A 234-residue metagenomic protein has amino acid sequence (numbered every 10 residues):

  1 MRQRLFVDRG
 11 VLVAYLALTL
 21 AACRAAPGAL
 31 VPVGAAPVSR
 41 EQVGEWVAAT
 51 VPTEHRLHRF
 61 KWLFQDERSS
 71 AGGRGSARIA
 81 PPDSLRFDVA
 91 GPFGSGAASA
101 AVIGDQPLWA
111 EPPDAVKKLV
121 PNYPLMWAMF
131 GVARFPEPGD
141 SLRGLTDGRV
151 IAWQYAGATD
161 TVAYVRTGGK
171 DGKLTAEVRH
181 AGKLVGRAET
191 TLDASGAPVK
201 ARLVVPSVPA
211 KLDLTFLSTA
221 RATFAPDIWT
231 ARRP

Functional and structural regions predicted by a protein language model:
M1-C23: Sec-dependent bacterial lipoprotein signal peptides
C23-G72, S76, A80, L119 (+1 more regions): N-terminal leader/targeting segments and the immediate start of mature chains
K61-E67, A71-Q106: N-terminal beta-strand/beta-hairpin edge segment
V89-G91, E111, V178, L203: Residue-level recognition of conserved beta-strand positions in structured domain cores
G96-G104, L119-N122, G186-A188, A210-T215: A short, polar/proline- and glycine-enriched secondary-structure boundary/capping micro-motif
P107-D140: Acidic/charged, solvent-exposed loop-and-adjacent secondary-structure segments enriched in E/D, K/R, S/T, and G/P
G144-P234: Gly/Pro-enriched, hydrophobic low-complexity segments that function as extracytoplasmic propeptides/linkers
